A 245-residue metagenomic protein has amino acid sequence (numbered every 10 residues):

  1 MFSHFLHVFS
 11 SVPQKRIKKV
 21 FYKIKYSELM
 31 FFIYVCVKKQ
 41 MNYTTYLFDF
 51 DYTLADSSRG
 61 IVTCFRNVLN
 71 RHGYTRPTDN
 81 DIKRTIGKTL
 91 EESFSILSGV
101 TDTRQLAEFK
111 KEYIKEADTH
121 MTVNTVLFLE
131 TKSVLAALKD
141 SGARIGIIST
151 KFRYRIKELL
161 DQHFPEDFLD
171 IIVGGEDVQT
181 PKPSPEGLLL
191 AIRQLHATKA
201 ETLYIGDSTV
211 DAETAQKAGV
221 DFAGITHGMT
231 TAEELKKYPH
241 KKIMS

Functional and structural regions predicted by a protein language model:
S3-L6: Intrinsic disorder
V8, I17-F48: Non-catalytic pre-domain segments flanking phosphatase-related domains
N42-K132, A137, S141: N-terminal helical cap/lid subdomain that shapes the substrate entry/recognition surface in HAD-like hydrolases
T45, K182-A212: Conserved Lys-Pro-Asp/Glu-containing loop-to-beta segment of HAD-superfamily phosphomonoesterases, centered on
N70-H72, S93-V100, N124, K132 (+4 more regions): Substrate-recognition/cap helix-loop segment adjacent to the acidic, metal-dependent catalytic center of Asp-based
R76-D81, Q105, D167-I171, K199-L203: Short acidic capping loops at alpha-helix termini that bridge into adjacent secondary structure
T85, T89, V126-E130, K151 (+3 more regions): Short beta->alpha linker loops
L203-I243: Acidic, Mg2+-coordinating phosphoryl-transfer loop and its flanking beta/alpha structural elements, shared across
